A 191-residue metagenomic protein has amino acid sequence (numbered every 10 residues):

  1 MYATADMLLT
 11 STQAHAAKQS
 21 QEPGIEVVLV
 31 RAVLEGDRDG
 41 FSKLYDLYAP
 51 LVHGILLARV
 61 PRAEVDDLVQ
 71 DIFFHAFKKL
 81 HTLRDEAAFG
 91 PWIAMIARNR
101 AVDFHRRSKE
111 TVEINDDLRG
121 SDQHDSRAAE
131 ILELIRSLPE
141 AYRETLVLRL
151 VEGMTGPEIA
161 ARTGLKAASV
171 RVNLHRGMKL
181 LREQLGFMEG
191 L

Functional and structural regions predicted by a protein language model:
M1-Q13, A32, E130, A161-K166 (+1 more regions): C-terminal edge and immediately downstream basic/flexible tail or linker adjoining helix-turn-helix-like DNA-binding
K18-Q19, L34-K43, H53-D71, R162 (+1 more regions): Short, charged helix-capping/linker segments at alpha-helix termini
E22-E26, D103, S108-I135, T155: Internal acidic/polar
V33, Y48, V52, L56 (+5 more regions): Short, small-hydrophobic-rich alpha-helical interface motif
L47-P50, R59, V147-M154: Short helix-capping/turn signature of helix-turn-helix
D67, H81-M95, A167: Short, aromatic/basic-enriched loop-to-helix "N-cap" motif that marks the start of an alpha-helix at regulatory
K78-D85, M95-D116: Arg/Lys-rich amphipathic alpha helix in sigma70-family domain 2
R98, V102, Y142, V151 (+2 more regions): DNA-recognition helix of helix-turn-helix
